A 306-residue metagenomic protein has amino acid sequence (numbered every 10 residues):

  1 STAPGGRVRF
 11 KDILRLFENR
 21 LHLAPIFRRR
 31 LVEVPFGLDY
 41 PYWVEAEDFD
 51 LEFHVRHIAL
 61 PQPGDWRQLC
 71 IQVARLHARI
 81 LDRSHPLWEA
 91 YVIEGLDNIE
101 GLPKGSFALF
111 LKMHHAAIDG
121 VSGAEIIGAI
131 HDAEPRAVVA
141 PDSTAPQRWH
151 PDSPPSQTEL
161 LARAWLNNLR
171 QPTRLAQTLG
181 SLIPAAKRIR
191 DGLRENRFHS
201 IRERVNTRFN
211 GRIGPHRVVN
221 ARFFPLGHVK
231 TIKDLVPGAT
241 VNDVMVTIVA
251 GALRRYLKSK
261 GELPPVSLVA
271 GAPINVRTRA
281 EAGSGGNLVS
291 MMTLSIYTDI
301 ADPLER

Functional and structural regions predicted by a protein language model:
S1-R9, L14-R306: Soluble acyl-CoA-dependent acyltransferase catalytic core bearing the H(X)4D motif
